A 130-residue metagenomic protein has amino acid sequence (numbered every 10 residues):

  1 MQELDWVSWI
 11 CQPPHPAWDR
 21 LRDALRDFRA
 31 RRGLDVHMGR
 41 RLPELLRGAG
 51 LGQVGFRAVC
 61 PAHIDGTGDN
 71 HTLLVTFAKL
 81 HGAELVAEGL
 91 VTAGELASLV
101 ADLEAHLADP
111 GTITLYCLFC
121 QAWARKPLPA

Functional and structural regions predicted by a protein language model:
Q2-T67: Conserved catalytic/acceptor-binding region of the Class I
L25, G48, L74, I113-Y116: Generic intrinsically disordered, low-complexity segments enriched for polar/acidic and small residues
M38, E88, W123: Short glycine-rich loop/turn motifs that provide flexible caps or phosphate-binding loops at active sites
P43, A93, L128: Short, electropositive, low-hydrophobicity segments enriched in small/polar residues
L51, R125-P129: C-terminal beta-strand of the catalytic ATP-binding
G55-T114: C-terminal helical/coil "lid" or tail adjacent to the Rossmann-like core of SAM-dependent
C117-A122: Short hydrophobic/aromatic beta-strand or adjacent loop that forms the aromatic wall/cage of a ligand/substrate-binding
